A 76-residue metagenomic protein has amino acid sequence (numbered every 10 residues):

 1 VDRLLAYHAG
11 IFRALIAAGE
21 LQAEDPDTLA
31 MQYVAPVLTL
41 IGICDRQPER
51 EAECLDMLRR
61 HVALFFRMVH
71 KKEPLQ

Functional and structural regions predicted by a protein language model:
A6: Alpha-helical elements of the RecA-like P-loop NTPase motor core of helicases
A9-A18, P26, Q32-Q76: C-terminal peripheral helix-coil segments that are non-catalytic and often amphipathic
